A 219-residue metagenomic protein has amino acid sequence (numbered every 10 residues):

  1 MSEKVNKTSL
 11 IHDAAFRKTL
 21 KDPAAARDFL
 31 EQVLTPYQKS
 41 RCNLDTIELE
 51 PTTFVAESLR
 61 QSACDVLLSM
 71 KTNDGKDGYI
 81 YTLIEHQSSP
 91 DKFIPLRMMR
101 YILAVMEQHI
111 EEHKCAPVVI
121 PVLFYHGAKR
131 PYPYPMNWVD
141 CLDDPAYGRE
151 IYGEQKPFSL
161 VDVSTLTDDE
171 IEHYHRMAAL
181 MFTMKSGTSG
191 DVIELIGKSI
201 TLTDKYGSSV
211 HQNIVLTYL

Functional and structural regions predicted by a protein language model:
M1-L219: Elongated, amphipathic alpha-helical interaction scaffolds
